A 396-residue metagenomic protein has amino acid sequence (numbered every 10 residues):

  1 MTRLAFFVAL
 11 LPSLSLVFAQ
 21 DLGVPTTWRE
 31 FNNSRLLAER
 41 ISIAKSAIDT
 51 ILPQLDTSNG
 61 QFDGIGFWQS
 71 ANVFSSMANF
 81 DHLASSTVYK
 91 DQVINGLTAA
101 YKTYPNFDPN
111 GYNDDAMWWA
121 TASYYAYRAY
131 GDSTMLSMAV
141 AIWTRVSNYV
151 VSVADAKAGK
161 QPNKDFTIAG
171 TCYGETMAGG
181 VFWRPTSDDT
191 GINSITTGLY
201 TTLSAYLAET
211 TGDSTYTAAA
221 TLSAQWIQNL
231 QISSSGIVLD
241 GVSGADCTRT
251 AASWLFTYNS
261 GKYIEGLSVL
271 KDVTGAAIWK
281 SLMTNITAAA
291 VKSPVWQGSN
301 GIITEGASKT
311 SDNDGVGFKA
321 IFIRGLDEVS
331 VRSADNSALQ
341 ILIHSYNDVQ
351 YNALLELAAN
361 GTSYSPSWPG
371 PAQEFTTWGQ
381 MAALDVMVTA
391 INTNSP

Functional and structural regions predicted by a protein language model:
M1-L22: Fungal secretory targeting signals
T2-R3, V73, Y263: Extended low-complexity, polyampholyte segments enriched in Ser/Thr/Pro and acidic residues
L22-W118, A126-A129, T134-M135, Y149 (+6 more regions): CBM-like carbohydrate-recognition segments
A126-S133, L207-A218, L270-A277: Inter-helical turn/loop segments and adjacent helix faces that build the functional surface of alpha-helical bundle
R145, Y149, D155-W226: Aromatic- and glycine-enriched pocket-lining scaffold segments that form the walls of small-molecule binding clefts
S204-A208, T215-L270, A290: Active-site cradle of extracellular carbohydrate-active enzymes
K262-T274, I278-V295: Oxyanion-binding "anion nests"
